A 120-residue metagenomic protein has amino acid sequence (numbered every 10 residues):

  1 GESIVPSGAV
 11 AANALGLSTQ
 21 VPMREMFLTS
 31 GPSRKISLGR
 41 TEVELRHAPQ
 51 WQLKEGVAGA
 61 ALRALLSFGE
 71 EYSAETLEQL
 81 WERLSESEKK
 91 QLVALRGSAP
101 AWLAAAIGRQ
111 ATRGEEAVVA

Functional and structural regions predicted by a protein language model:
G1-G39: Short gly/ser-rich loop at a beta-strand->alpha-helix junction or flexible surface loop bordering the NTP-binding
P6, V43-L45, L53: Short hydrophobic-aromatic micro-motifs
I36-A48: A short, charged helix-loop
H47-A120: Hydrophobic alpha-helical interaction segments
